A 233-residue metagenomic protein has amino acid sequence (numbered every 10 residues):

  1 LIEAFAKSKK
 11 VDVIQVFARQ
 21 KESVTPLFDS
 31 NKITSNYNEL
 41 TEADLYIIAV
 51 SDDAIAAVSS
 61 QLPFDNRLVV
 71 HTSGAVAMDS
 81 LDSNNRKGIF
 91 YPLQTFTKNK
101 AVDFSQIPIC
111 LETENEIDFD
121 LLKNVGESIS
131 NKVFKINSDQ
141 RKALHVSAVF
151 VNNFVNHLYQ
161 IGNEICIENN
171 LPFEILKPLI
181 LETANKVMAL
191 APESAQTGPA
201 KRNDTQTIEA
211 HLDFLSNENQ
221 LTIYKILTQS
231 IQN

Functional and structural regions predicted by a protein language model:
L1-S35: NAD(P)+-binding Rossmann beta1-loop-alpha1 motif at the extreme N-terminus of oxidoreductases
E3-K7, S60, D213: Short, well-ordered alpha-helices that flank and scaffold nucleotide-derived cofactor binding pockets
D12-I14, R86, K132: Residues at the starts of beta-strands that form the adenosine-phosphate
F17-A18, V50, T113: Short beta-strand/turn micro-motifs composed of small residues that flank or help shape donor/cofactor-binding pockets
K21-V102: Rossmann-like NAD(P)(H) cofactor-binding subdomain of soluble oxidoreductases
F28, A101-A143, V151-M188, Q229: Internal alpha-helical scaffold of NAD(P)-dependent oxidoreductase catalytic cores
T183-N233: Interdomain hinge/lid region at the active-site interface of Rossmann-like NAD(P)-dependent oxidoreductases
